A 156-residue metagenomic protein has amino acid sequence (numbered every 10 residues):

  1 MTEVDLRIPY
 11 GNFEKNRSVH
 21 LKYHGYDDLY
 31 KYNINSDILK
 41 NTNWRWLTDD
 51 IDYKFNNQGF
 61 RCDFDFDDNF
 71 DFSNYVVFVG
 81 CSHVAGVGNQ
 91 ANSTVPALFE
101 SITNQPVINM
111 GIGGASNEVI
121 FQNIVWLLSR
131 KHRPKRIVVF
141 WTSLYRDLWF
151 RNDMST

Functional and structural regions predicted by a protein language model:
M1-V77, R130, F140-T156: N-terminal secretory targeting modules
T42, P106, H132-P134: A generic structural signal for ordered secondary structure
N56-E118, Q122-R130: Serine-esterase "nucleophile elbow" of acetyl-processing enzymes
K135-V139: Active-site regions of oxyanion-processing enzymes, predominantly non-cytosolic
